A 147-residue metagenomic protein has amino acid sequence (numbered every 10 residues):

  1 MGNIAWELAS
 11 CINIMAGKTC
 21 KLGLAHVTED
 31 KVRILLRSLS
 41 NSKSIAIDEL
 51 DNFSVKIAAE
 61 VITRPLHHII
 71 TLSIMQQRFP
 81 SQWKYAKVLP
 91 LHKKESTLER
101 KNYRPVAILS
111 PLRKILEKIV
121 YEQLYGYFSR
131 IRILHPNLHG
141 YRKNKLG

Functional and structural regions predicted by a protein language model:
M1-K101, P111-I115: Surface-exposed loop/turn segments and immediately adjacent short secondary-structure elements within folded domains
I45, V106, H139: Short glycine-rich loop/turn motifs that provide flexible caps or phosphate-binding loops at active sites
Q77, I131-R132: Short glycine-centered helix-capping/turn motifs at secondary-structure transition points
F79, W83, H92, Y103 (+3 more regions): Aromatic side chains
K101-R130, G147: Conserved pre-motif C helix in the palm subdomain of viral-like polymerases
R132-Y141: Short, glycine/acidic-rich hinge or "gate" loops at secondary-structure transitions that mediate conformational
Y141-G147: Short, intrinsically disordered, charge-balanced linker/junction segments flanking boundaries in proteins
